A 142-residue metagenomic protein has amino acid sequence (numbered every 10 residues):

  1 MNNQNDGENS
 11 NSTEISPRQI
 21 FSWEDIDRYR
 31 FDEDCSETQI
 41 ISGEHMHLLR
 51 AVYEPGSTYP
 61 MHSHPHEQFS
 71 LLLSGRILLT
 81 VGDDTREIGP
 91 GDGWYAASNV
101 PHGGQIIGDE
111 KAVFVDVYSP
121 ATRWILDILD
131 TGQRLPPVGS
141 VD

Functional and structural regions predicted by a protein language model:
M1-H45, L129-D142: A short, N-terminal "cap"/entry segment at the start of jelly-roll beta-barrel domains of the cupin/DSBH fold
L49-S63: Conserved short histidine dyad/triad with adjacent acidic residue
T58-Y59, L78, W94, S98-G104: Histidine-centered metal-chelating micro-motifs
H62-H64, Q68, H102: Histidine-centered active-site/metal-ligand motif
H66-E67, L71-I77, G82: Glycine- and acidic-residue-biased ligand/ion/polar-headgroup-sensing regions
D84-S98: Short acidic-glycine-tyrosine-enriched beta hairpin
S98-W124: Ligand-binding loop in jelly-roll beta-barrel domains
